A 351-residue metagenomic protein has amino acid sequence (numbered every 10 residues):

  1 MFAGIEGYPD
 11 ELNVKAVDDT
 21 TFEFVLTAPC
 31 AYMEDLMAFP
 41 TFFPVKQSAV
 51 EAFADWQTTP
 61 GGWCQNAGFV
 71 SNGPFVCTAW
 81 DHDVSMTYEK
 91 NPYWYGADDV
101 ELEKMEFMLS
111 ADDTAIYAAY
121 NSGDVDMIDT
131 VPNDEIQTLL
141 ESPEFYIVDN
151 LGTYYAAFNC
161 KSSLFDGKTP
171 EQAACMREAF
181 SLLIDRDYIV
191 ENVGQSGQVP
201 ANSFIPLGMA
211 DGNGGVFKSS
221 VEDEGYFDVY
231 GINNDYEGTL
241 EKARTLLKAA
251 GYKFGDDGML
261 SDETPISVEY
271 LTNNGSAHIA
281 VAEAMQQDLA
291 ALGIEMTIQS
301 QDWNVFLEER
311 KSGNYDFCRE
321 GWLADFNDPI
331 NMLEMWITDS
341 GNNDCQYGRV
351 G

Functional and structural regions predicted by a protein language model:
M1-D10, V14-V17, E178, L182 (+5 more regions): Extracytoplasmic/peripheral linker and loop segments enriched in polar/acidic and small residues with frequent Thr/Pro
F2, G7-E11, K15, D19-T20 (+7 more regions): Gly/Pro-rich hinge or "lid" segments in bacterial periplasmic/extracellular proteins
F22-E23, G73-V76, M86-T87, L102-M108 (+3 more regions): Short, well-ordered beta-strand elements
T27, A31, D35-L36, D149-K168 (+4 more regions): Periplasmic solute-binding protein
P60-N66, N91-T138, E295-T297, D302: Ligand-site clamp/hinge motif
E89, Q172-Q287: Append "and occasionally in soluble cytosolic enzymes with long acidic Gly/Pro-rich linkers
T114-D124, L140-E141, C175, E283-L292 (+1 more regions): Short helices/loops that flank or line small-molecule/ion binding pockets
I136-D149, N314, D328-Y347: Ligand-binding "clamshell"
